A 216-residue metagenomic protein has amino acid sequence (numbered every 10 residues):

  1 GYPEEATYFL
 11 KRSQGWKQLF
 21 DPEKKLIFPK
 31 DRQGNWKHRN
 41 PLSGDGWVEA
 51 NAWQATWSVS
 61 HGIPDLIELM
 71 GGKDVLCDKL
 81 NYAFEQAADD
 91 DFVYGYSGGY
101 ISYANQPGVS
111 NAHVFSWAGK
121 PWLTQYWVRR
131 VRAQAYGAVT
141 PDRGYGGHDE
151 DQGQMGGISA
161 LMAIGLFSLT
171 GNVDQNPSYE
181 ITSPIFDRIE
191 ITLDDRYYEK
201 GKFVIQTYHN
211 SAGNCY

Functional and structural regions predicted by a protein language model:
G1-V204: Active-site core of glycosidic bond-cleaving carbohydrate-active enzymes
Y198, H209-Y216: C-terminal beta-sandwich/jelly-roll accessory domains of carbohydrate-active enzymes
